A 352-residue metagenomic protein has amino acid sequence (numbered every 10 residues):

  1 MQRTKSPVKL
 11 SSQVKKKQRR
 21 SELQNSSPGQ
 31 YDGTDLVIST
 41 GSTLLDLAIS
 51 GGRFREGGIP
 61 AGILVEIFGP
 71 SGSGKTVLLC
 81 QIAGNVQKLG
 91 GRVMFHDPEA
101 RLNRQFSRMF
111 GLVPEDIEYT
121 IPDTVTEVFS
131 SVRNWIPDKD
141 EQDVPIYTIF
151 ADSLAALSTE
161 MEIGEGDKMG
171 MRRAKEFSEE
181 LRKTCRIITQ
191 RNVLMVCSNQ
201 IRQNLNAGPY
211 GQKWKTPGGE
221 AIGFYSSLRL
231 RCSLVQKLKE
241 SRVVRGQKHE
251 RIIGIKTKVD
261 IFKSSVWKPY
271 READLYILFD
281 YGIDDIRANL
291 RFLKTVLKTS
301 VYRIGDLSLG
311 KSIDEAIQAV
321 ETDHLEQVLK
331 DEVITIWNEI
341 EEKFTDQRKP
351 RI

Functional and structural regions predicted by a protein language model:
M1-Q30, I38, V65, K237-I352: C-terminal regions of RecA-like/P-loop NTPase motor modules
R3-D116, F129-N134: The Walker A/P-loop phosphate-binding site
K88-G90, F110-I117, E165-R172, G211-G219: A short alpha->loop->secondary-structure connector
L102, L157-S158, N204-L205: Catalytic P-loop NTPase motifs of RecA-like helicase/translocase cores
R108, M161-I163, A207-P209: Short acidic, glycine/serine/threonine-rich loops at helix termini
I117-D123: Short acidic-hydrophobic, aromatic-tinged amphipathic segments that line or gate anion-handling sites
D123-V193: Phosphate-binding/switch loop-helix module in NTP-utilizing enzymes
G170-T295: Phosphate-binding/switch region of NTP-binding enzymes
